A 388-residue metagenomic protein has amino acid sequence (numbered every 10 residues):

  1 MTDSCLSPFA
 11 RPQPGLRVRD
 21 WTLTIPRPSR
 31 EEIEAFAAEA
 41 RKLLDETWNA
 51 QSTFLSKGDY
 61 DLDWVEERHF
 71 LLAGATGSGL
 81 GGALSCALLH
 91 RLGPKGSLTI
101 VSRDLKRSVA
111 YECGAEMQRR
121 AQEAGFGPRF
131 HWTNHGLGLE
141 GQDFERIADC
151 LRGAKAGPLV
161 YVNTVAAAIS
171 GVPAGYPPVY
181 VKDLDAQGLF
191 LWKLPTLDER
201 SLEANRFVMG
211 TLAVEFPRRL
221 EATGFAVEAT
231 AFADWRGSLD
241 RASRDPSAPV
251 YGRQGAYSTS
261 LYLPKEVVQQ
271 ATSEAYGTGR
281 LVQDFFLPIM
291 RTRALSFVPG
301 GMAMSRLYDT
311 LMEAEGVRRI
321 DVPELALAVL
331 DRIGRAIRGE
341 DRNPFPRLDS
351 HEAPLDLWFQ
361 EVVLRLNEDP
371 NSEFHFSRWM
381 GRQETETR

Functional and structural regions predicted by a protein language model:
C5-V65, G74-S78: N-terminal charged/capping segments associated with class I S-adenosyl-L-methionine
W48, S52-R107: Canonical Rossmann dinucleotide-binding motif of NAD(H)/NADP(H)-dependent dehydrogenases/reductases, specifically
M117-I147: Rossmann-fold cofactor-recognition segment
C150-G157, G224: Glycine-rich phosphate-binding loop signature in dinucleotide/nucleotide-binding domains
V160-N163: N-terminal Rossmann-like NAD(P) cofactor-binding module of classical short-chain dehydrogenase/reductase
V165-K182: Short, solvent-exposed beta-strand-terminating loops
P177-L281, F286-A303, L311: Catalytic loop of short-chain dehydrogenase/reductase
E274-P288, P299-R388: C-terminal helical subdomain
